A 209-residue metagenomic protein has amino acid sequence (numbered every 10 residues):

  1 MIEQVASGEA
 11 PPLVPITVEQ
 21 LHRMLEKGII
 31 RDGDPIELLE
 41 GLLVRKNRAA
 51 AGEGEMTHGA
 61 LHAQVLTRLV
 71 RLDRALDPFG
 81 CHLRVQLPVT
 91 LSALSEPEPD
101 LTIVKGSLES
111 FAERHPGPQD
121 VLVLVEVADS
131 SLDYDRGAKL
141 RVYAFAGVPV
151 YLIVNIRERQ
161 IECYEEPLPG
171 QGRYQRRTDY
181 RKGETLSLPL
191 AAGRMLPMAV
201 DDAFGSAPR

Functional and structural regions predicted by a protein language model:
M1-R209: Gly/Pro/Ser/Thr-rich low-complexity, intrinsically disordered segments predominantly at protein N-termini
